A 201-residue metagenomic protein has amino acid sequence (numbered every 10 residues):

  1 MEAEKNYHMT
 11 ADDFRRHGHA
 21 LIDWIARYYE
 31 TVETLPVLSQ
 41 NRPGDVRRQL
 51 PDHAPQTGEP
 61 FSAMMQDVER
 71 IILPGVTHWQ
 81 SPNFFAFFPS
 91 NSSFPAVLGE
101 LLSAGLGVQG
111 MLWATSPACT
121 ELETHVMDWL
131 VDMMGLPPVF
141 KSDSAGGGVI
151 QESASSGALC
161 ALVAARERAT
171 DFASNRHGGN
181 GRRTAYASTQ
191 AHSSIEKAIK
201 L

Functional and structural regions predicted by a protein language model:
M1-A145: N-terminal entrance/gating region of PLP-dependent enzymes' catalytic architecture
Y7, T115, G147-A154, T184: Alpha-helix N-cap/helix-initiation motif
H17, Y29, G75, Q151 (+2 more regions): Functionally constrained cores in energy, signaling, and assembly domains
F94, A118-L122, I150-G157, A187 (+1 more regions): Secondary-structure capping and boundary motifs in well-ordered enzyme cores
E123, M127, D143-R176, E196-A198: Conserved beta-loop-alpha segment that forms the PLP phosphate-binding cup at the N-terminus of a helix
A169-A191: Conserved PLP-anchoring active-site segment centered on the Schiff-base-forming lysine
T189-Q190, A198-L201: Active-site cradle of extracellular carbohydrate-active enzymes
